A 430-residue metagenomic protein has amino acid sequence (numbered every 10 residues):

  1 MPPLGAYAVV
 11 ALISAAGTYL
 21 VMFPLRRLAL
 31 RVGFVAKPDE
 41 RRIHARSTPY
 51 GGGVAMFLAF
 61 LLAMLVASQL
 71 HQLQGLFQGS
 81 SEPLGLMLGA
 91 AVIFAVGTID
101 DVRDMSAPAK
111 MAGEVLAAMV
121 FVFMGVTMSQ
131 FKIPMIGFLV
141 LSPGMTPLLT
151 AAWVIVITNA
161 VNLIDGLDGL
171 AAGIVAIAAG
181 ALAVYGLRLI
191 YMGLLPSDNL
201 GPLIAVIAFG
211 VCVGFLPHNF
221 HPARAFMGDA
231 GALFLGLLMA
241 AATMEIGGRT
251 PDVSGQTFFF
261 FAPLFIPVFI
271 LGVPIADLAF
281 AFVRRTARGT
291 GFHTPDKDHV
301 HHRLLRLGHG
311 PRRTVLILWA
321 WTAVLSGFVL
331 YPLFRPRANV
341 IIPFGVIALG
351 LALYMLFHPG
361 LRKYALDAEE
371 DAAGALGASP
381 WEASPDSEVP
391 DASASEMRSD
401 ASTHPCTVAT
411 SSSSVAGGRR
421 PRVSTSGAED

Functional and structural regions predicted by a protein language model:
M1-G33, F57-A95, L170-E382, D386 (+1 more regions): Alpha-helical transmembrane segments
F34, D101-R103, I133-L141, G310: Membrane interface segments of multi-pass transport proteins and intramembrane proteases
K37-G51: Juxtamembrane helix-capping/reentrant segments at transmembrane boundaries
R46-P49, G79-S80, I136-L148, S197 (+1 more regions): Short aromatic-rich membrane-water interface segments that cap or initiate transmembrane helices in multi-pass membrane
P49-Q69, M119-M124: A generic, lipid-embedded transmembrane alpha helix
S81-F121: Hydrophobic alpha-helical hairpins/lids featuring a short glycine-rich hinge
S387-D430: Long, low-complexity, intrinsically disordered segments
